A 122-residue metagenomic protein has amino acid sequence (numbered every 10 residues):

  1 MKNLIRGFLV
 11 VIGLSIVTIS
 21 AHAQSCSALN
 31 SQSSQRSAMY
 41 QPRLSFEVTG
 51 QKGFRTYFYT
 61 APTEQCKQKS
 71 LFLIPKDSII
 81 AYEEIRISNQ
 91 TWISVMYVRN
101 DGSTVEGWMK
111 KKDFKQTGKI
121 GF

Functional and structural regions predicted by a protein language model:
M1-L9: Bacterial N-terminal signal peptides that target proteins for export
I12-T18: Hydrophobic core
I19-A23: Sec/Tat signal peptide C-region and signal peptidase I cleavage site
Q24-P62, F72-P75, E84-R86, K115-F122: SH3-family beta-barrel domains
S25-C26, S31, L73-K112: SH3/SH3-like beta-barrel superfamily modules
A61-E64, N100: Change "in extracellular beta-sheet-rich domains … of secreted and cell-surface proteins" to "in beta-sheet-rich domains
C66-Q68, S103: Short, solvent-exposed loop/turn positions at domain surfaces that link secondary-structure elements or cap domain
